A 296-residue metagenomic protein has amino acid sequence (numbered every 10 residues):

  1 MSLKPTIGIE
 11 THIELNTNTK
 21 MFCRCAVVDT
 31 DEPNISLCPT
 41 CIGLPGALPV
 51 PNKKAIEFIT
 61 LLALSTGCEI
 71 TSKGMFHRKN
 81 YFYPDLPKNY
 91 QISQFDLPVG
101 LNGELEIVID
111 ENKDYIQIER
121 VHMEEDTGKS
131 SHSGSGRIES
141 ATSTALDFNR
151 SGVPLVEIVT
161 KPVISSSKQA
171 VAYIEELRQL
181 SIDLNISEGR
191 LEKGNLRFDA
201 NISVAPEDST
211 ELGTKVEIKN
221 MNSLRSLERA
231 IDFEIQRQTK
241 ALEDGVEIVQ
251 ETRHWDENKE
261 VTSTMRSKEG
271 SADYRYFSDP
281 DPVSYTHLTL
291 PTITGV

Functional and structural regions predicted by a protein language model:
M1-L288: Basic, nucleic-acid-interacting segments
H287-V296: Single conserved hydrophobic/aromatic residue that forms the stacking wall/gate of nucleotide- or nucleobase-binding
